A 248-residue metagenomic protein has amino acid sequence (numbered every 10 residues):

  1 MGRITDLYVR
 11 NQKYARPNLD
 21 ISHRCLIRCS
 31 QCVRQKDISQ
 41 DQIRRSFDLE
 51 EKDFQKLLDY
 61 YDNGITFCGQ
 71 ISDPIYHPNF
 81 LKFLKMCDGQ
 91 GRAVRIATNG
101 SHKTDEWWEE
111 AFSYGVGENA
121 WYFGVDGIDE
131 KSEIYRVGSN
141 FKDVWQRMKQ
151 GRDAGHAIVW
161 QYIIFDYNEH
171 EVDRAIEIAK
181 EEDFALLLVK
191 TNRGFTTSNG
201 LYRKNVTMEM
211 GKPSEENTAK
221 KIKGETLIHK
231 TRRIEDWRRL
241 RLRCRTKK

Functional and structural regions predicted by a protein language model:
M1-A120, I134-K142, Q146-R147, D153-A154 (+4 more regions): Conserved alpha-helical substructure of the radical SAM core
F83-C87, E169-L188: Short, electropositive alpha-helical surface patch
I96, F123, W160-Y162: Structural beta-sheet core signal
E110-A111, D173-K180, N205-T207: Short, aromatic/basic amphipathic alpha-helical patches
V116-D129, L186-G194: Non-cysteine beta-strand/loop elements that form the S-adenosyl-L-methionine
M148-E171, T191-G194: Conserved strand-turn element in the central/C-terminal portion of the radical SAM core barrel that lines
Y167, L187-S214: Flexible glycine/acidic-rich beta-alpha junction loops that bind and position SAM and/or redox cofactors in anaerobic
